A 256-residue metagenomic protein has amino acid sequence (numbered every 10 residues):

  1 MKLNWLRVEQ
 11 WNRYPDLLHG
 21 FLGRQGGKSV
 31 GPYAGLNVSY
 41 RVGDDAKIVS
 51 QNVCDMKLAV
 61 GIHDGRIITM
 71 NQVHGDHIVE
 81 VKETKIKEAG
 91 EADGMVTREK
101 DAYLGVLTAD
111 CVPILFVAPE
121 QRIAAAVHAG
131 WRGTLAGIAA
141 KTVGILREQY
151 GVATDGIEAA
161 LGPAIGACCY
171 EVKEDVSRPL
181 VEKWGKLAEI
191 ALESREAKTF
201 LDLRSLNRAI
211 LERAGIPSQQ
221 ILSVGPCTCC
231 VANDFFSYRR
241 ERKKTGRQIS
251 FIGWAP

Functional and structural regions predicted by a protein language model:
M1-P256: Active-site microenvironment for binding and transforming phosphate-containing groups
